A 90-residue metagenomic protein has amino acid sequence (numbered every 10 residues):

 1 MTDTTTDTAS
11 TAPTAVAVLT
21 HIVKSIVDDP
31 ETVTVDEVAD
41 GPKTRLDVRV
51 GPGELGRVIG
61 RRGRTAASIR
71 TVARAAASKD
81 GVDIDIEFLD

Functional and structural regions predicted by a protein language model:
M1-L55, S68-D90: RNA-contacting regions in translation and RNA-metabolism proteins, encompassing KH/S1 modules where present
G60-G63: Glycine-centered tight-turn and secondary-structure capping sites
